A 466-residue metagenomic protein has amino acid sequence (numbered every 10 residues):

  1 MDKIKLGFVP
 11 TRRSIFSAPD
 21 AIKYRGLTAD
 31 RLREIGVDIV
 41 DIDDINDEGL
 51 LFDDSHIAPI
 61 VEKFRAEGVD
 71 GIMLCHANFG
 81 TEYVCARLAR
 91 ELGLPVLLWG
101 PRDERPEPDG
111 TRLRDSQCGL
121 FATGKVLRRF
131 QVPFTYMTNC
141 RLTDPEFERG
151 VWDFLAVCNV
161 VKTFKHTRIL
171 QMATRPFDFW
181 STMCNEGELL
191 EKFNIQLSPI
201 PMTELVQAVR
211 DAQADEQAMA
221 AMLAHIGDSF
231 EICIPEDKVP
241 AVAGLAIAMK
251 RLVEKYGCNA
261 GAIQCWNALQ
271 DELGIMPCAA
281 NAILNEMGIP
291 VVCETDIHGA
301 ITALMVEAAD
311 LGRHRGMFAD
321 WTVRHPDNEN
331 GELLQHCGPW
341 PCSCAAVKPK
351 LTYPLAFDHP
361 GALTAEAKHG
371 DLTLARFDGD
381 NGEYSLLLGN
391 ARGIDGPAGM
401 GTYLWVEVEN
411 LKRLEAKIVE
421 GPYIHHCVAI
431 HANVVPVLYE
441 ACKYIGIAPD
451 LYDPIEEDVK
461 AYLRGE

Functional and structural regions predicted by a protein language model:
M1-E34: N-terminal basic/disordered segments at the start of proteins
D2-L6, I39-V40, G100, E104-A221 (+2 more regions): Cap/lid and interdomain-hinge subdomains that line or gate substrate/regulatory clefts in soluble alpha/beta enzymes
V37-E67, Q207-E216: N-terminal beta-loop-helix "entrance" segment that forms/cooperates in small-molecule cofactor or anionic ligand
S55-V69, L88, I247-K255: Short, well-structured alpha-helical segments in soluble
N78-G93, Q270-A282: Short Gly/Thr/Asp-enriched flexible loops that form oxyanion-binding sites at enzyme active sites
P133, N285-G401: C-terminal catalytic subdomain
A221-M222, D228-A309: Long, internal scaffold/assembly segments composed of regular secondary structure
D358-E466: Extended hydrophobic packing segments that form well-structured cores
